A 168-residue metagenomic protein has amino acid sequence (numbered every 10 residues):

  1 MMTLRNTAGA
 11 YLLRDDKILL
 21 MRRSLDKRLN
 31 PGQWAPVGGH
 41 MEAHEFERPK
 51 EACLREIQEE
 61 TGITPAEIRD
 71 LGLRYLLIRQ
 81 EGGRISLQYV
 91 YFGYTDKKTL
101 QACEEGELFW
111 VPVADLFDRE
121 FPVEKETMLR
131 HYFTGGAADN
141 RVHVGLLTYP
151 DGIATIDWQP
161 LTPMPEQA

Functional and structural regions predicted by a protein language model:
M1-L20: Conserved N-terminal beta-strand and adjoining loop/helix that marks the start of the Nudix/MutT-like hydrolase domain
R5, L13, P31, P36 (+1 more regions): Short connector loops at helix/strand junctions that flank enzyme active sites, especially segments positioning acidic
D16, L76-T99, R130-A137: Active-site-adjacent beta-strand/loop module that shapes the phosphate/pyrophosphate-binding cleft
I18-R55, I153-A168: Conserved Nudix-box catalytic region and its N-terminal flanking loop in Nudix hydrolases and closely related
M41, T95-D96, V113-L116: Hydrophobic pocket-lining residues within nucleotide cofactor-binding pockets
I63-R74: A short coil-to-beta-strand element that immediately follows conserved catalytic motifs
V90, Q101-Y132, I156-M164: NUDIX/MutT-family hydrolases
G136-T155: Short, active-site-adjacent segments that bind or coordinate small-molecule cofactors and metal centers
